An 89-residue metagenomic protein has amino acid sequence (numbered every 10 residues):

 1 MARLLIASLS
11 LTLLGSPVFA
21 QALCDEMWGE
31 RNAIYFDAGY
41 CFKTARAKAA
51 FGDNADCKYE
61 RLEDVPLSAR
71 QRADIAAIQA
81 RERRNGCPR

Functional and structural regions predicted by a protein language model:
L4-L14: Sec-dependent N-terminal signal peptides
S16-A20: Sec/Tat signal peptide C-region and signal peptidase I cleavage site
Q21-G39: Short N-terminal segments immediately surrounding and downstream of signal-peptide cleavage
A49-R89: Compact alpha-helical subdomains of small soluble proteins
